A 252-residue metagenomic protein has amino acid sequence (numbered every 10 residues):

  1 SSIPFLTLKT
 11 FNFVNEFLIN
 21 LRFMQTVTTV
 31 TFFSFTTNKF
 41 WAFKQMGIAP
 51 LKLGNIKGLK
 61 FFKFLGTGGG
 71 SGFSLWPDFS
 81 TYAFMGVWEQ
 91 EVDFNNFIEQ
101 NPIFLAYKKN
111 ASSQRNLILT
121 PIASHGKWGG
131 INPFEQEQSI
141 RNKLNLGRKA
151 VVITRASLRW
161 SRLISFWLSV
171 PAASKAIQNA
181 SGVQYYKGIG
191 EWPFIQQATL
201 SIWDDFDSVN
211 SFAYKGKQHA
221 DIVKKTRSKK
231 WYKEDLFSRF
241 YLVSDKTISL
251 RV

Functional and structural regions predicted by a protein language model:
S1-S2: Low-acidity, Ser/Thr- and Arg-rich intrinsically disordered low-complexity segments
L6, F13, L18-L21: Short hydrophobic targeting helices and cationic amphipathic motifs that mediate membrane/organellar targeting
F23-Y82, E91-F97, N110-A198, D207-K217 (+1 more regions): Short S/T/G/P-rich N-terminal loop/turn motif that feeds into the first structured element of a domain
N101-K108, H219-D221: A common structural junction motif
